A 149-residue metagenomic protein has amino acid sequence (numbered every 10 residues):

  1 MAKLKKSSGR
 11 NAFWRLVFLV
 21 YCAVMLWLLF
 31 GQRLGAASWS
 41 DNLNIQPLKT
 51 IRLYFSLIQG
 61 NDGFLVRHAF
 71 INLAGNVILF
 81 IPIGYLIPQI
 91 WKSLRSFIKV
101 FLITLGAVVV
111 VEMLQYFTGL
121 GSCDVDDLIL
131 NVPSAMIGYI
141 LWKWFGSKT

Functional and structural regions predicted by a protein language model:
M1-L120, V125, M136-T149: Bulky hydrophobic segments
I129-S134: Small-residue-rich transmembrane alpha-helices that serve as helix-helix interface/gating elements in multipass
